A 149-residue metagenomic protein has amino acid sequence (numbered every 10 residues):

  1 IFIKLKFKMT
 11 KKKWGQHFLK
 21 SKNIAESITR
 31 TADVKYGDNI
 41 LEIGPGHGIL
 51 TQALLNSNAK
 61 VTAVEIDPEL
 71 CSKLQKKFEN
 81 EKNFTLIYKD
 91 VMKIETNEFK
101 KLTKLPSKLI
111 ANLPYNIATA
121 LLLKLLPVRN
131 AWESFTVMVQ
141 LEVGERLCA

Functional and structural regions predicted by a protein language model:
F2-A149: Catalytic cores of RNA-modifying enzymes
